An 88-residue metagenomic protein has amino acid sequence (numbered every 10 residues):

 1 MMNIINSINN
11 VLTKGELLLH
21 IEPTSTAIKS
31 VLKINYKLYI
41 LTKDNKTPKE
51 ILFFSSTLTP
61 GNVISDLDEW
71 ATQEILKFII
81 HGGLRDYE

Functional and structural regions predicted by a protein language model:
M1-E22: Negatively charged, low-complexity tracts enriched in Asp/Glu with abundant Ser/Thr
N6-T13, S30-Y36, F53, H81: Intrinsic disorder/low-complexity segments, especially N-terminal tails and targeting/processing regions
T13, I28, T42-N45, L76 (+1 more regions): Short, intrinsically disordered low-complexity segments
L17-P23, Y36-L38, A71-I80: Extended low-polarity, hydrophobic cluster-rich segments
T26-D66: Acidic, low-complexity, intrinsically disordered interaction modules
S55-E88: Mixed-charge, Lys/Arg-enriched low-complexity segments
